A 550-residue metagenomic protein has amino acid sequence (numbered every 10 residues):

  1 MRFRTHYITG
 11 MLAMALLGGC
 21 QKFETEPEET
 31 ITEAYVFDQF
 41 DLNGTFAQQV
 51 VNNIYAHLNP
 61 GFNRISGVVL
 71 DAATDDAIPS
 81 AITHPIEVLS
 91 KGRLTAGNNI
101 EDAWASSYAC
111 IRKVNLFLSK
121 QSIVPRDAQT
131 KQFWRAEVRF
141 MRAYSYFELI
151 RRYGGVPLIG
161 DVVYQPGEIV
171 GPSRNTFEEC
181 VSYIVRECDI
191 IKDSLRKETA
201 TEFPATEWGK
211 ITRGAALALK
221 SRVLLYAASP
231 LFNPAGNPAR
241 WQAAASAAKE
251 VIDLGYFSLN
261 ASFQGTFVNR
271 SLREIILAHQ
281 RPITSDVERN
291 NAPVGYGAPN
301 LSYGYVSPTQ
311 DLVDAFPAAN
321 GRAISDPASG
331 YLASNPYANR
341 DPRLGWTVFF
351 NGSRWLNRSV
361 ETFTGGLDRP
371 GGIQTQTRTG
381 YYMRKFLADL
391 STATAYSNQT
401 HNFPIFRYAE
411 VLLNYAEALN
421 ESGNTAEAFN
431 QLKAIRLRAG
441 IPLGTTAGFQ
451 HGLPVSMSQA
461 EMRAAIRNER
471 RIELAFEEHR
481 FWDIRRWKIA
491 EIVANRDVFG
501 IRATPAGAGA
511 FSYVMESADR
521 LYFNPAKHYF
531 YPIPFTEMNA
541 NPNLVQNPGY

Functional and structural regions predicted by a protein language model:
M1-G18: Sec-dependent bacterial lipoprotein signal peptides
G19-K22, P79, S107-C110, Y183 (+8 more regions): Long, intrinsically disordered, low-complexity segments
C20-V68, N320-I324, Y331, E537-Y550: Membrane-proximal, proline-rich intrinsically disordered regions
D41-G61, T83-Y153, I169-S182, E187-F203 (+7 more regions): Conserved, well-structured interaction surfaces
I150-P157, T199, Y226-A235, G423: Short coil/turn linking the two alpha-helices of tandem helical-hairpin repeats
Y331-Y408: Flexible, polar/acidic helix-loop-strand segments at domain edges
